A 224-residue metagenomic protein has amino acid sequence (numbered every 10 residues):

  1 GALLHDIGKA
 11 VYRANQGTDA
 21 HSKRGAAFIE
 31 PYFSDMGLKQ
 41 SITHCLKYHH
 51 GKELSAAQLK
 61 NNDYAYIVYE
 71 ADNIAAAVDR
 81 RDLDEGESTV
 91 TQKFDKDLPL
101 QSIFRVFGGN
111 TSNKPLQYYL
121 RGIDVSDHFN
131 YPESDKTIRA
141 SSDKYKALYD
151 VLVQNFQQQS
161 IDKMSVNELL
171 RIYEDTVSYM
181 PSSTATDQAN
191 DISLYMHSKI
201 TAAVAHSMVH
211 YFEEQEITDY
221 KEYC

Functional and structural regions predicted by a protein language model:
G1-Q154, D175-N190, M196: Divalent metal-dependent catalytic cores for phosphoryl transfer on phosphate-bearing substrates
L4-I7, D162-V166: Glycine/serine-rich loop-strand microenvironments at binding/catalytic pocket rims
Q154-I161: Short, mixed-charge, low-aromatic patches
M164-E168, D175-C224: Long, structured ligand/cofactor-binding scaffold of large enzymes
